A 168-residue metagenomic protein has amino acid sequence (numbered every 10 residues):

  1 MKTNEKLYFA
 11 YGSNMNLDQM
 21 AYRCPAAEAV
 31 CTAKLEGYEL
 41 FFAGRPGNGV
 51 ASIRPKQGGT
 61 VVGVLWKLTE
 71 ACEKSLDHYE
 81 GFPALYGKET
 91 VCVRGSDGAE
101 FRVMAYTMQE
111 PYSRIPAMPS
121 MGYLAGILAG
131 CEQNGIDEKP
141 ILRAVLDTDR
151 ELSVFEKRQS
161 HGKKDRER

Functional and structural regions predicted by a protein language model:
K2-R168: Glycine-aromatic micro-motifs
